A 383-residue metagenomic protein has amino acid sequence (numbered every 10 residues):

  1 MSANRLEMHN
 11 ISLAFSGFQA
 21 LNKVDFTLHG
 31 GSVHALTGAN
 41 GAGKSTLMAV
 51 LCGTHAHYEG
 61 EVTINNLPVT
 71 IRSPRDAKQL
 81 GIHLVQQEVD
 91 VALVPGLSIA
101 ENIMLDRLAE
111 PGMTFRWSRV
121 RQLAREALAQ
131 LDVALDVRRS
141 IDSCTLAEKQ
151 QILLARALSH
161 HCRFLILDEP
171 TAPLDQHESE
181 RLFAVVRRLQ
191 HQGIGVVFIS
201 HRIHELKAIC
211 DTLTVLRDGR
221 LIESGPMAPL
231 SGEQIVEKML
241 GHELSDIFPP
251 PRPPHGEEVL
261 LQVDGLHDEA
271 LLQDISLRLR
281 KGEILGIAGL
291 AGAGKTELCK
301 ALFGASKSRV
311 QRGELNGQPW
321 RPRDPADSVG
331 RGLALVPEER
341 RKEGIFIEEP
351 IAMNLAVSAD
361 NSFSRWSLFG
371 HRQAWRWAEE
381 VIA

Functional and structural regions predicted by a protein language model:
S2-A383: Glycine-rich phosphate-binding loops of nucleotide-dependent enzymes
